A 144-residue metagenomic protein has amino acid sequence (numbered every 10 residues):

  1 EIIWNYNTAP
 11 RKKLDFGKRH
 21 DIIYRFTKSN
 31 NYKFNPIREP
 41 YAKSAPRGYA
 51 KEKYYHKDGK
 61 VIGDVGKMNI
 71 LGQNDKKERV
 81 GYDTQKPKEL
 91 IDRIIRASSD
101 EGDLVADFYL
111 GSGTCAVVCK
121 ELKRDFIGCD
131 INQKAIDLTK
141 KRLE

Functional and structural regions predicted by a protein language model:
E1-R142: Core catalytic lobe of class I
